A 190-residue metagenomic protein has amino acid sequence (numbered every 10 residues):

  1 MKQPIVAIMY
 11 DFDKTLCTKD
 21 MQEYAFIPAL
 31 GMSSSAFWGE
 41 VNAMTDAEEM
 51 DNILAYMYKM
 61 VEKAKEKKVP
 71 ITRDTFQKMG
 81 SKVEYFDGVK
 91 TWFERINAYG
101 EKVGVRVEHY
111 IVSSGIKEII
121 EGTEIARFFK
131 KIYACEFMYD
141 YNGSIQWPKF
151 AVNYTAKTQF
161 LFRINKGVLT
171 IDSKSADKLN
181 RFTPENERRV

Functional and structural regions predicted by a protein language model:
M1-I145: Alpha-helical substrate-recognition element adjacent to the catalytic core
K130, A134-V190: Conserved acidic, metal-coordinating active-site core of Asp-based, Mg2+-dependent phosphoryl-transfer enzymes
